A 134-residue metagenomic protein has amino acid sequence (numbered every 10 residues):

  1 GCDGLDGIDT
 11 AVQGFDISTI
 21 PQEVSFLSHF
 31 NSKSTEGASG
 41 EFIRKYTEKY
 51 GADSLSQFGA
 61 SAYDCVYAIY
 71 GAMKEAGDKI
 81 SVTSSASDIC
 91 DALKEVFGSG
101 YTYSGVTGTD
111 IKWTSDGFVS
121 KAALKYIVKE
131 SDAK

Functional and structural regions predicted by a protein language model:
G1-K134: Extracytosolic ligand-binding ectodomains
